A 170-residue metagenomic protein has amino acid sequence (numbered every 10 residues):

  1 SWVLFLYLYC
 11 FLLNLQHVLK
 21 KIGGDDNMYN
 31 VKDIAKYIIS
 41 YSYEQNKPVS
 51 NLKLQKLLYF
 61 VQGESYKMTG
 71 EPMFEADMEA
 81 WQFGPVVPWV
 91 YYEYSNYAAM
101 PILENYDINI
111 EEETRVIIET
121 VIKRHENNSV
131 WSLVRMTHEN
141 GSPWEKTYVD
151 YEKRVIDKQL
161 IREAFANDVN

Functional and structural regions predicted by a protein language model:
S1-N170: Domain-edge interaction signal
